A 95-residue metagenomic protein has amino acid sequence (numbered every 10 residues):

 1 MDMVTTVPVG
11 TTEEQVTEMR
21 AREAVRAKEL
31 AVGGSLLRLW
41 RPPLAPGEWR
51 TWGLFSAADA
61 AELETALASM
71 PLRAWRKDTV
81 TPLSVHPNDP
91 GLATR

Functional and structural regions predicted by a protein language model:
M1-R95: Conserved, structured core segments of small domains
